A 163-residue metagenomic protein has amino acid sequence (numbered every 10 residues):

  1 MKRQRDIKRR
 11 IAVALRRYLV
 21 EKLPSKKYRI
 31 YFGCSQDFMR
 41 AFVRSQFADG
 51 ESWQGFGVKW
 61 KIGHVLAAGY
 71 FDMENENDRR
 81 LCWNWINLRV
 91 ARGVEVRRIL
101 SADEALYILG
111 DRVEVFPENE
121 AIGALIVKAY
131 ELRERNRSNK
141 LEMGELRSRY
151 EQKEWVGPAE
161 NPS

Functional and structural regions predicted by a protein language model:
M1-K61, L66, D72, L109: Contiguous alpha-helical segments
A12-A14, A41, A48, A67-A68 (+5 more regions): A sequence-composition feature that detects small, non-aromatic residues
S25, S35, S45, S52 (+4 more regions): Generic serine detector
D37-E51, M73-R89, A124-E134: Short, Lys/Arg-enriched charge-dense amphipathic segments
V43, R92-R97, D111-P117: N-terminal, helix-rich and Lys/Arg-enriched segments in bacterial and organellar proteins
E51-D103: Histidine-centered nuclease catalytic patch
G57, L106-S163: Extended charged
